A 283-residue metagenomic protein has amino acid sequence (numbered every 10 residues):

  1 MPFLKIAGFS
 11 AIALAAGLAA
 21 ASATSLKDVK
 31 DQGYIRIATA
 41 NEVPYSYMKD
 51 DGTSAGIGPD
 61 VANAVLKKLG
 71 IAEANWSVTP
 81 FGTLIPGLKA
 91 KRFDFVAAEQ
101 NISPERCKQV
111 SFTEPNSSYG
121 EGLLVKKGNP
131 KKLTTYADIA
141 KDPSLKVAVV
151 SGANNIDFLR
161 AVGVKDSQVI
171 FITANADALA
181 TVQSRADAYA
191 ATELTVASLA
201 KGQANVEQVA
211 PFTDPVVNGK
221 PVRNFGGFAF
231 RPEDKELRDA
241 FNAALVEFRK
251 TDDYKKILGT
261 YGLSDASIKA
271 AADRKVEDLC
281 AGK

Functional and structural regions predicted by a protein language model:
A23-E99, K108: Extracytoplasmic small-molecule ligand-binding "clamshell" domains of the periplasmic binding protein/Venus flytrap
L26, K127-K146: Flexible hinge/capping segments at coil-to-helix
R36-A40, F112-T134, F228-R231: Hydrophobic/proline-rich hinge and linker segments of small-molecule sensing/allosteric domains, predominantly
M48-D50, A62-A72, K141, A153-T173 (+1 more regions): Ligand-binding cleft/hinge of the Venus flytrap
A74-P86, K131-T134, V169-S184: Short helix-initiation/N-cap motifs at beta->coil->alpha
T83, E99-K108, D157-A161, D187-V222 (+1 more regions): A ligand-binding cleft/hinge motif common to bilobed small-molecule-binding domains
S118-G122, Q203-N242, S264-K283: Periplasmic-binding protein-like
N154-V169, N242-K283: Ligand-binding clefts/hinges and TM-proximal coupling segments of bilobed small-molecule sensing domains
